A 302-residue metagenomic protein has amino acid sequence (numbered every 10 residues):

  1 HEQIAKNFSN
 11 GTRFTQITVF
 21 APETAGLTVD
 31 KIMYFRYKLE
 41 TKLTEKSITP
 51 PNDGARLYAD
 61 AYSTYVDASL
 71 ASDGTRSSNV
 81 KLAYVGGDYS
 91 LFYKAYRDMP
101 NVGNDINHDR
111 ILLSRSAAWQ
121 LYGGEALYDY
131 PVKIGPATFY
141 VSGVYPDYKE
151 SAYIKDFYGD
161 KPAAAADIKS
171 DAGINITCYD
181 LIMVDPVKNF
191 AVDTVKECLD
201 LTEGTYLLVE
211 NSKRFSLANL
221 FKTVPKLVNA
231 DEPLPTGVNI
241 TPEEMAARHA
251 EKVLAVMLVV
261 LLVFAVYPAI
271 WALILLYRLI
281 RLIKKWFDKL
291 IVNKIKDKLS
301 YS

Functional and structural regions predicted by a protein language model:
E2-D67: Membrane-proximal extracellular/periplasmic loop immediately following the first transmembrane helix
F14, S77-S78, D105-H108, L127 (+1 more regions): Extracytoplasmic
A25-M33, R76-N79, N107-H108, Y148-Y158 (+1 more regions): Solvent-exposed, non-transmembrane alpha-helical starts
A59-D105: The feature marks short, hydrophobic/small-residue-biased sequence motifs that occur predominantly
L82, D109-R110, P131: A residue-level structural signature of the nucleotidyltransferase/glycosyltransferase Rossmann-like core
G86-R97, R115-R248: Mid-to-C-terminal secondary-structure elements that act as membrane-proximal/extracytoplasmic interface segments
A246-P268: N-terminal membrane-entry
V263-S302: Juxtamembrane interface at the cytosolic side of transmembrane helices
